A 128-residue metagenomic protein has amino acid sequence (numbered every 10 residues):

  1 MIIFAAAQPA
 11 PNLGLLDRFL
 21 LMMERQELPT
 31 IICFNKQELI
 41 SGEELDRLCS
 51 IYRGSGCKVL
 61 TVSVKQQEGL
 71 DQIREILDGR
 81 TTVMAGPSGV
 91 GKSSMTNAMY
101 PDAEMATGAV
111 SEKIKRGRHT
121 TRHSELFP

Functional and structural regions predicted by a protein language model:
M1-D17, E27-G42, S63, Q67: Conserved Switch II/interswitch segment of TRAFAC-class P-loop GTPases
P11-L15, F19, E44, L48 (+3 more regions): Helical mechanochemical/support elements of P-loop NTPase systems and associated helical scaffolds
L21-P29, I51-G54: Arginine/glycine-rich "motif VI" loop of SF2 helicases in the C-terminal RecA-like domain
Q26-E27, L77-G79, T121-H123: Short loop/turn elements that form and flank the Walker-type P-loop nucleotide-binding site in RecA-like NTPase cores
E27, G56-K58, E104: A generic structural signal for alpha->beta connector loops
E38-V90, T96: Canonical P-loop GTPase G-domain recognition
M95-P101: Glycine-rich beta-alpha-beta "Rossmann" dinucleotide-binding loop(s) and their flanking helix/strand
P101-P128: Switch I (effector-binding) loop of TRAFAC-class P-loop GTPase G-domains
